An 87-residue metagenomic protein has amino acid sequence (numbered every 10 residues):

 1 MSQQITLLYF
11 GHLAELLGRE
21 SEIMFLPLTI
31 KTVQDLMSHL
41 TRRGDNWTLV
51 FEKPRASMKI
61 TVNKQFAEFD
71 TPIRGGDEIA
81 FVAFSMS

Functional and structural regions predicted by a protein language model:
M1-S87: Ubiquitin-like/PB1-type beta-grasp interaction modules and other compact soluble beta-rich domains
